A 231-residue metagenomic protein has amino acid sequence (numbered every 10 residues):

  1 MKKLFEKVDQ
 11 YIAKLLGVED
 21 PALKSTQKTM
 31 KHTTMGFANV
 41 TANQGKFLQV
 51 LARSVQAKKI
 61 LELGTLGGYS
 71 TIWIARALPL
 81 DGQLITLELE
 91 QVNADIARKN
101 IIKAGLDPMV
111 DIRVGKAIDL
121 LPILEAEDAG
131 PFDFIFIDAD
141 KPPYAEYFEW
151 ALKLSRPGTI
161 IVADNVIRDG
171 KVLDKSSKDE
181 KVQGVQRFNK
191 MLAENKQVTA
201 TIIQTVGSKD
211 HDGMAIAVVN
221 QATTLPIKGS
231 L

Functional and structural regions predicted by a protein language model:
M1-F136, K141-V162, V166-L231: A short alpha-helical cap/connector motif
